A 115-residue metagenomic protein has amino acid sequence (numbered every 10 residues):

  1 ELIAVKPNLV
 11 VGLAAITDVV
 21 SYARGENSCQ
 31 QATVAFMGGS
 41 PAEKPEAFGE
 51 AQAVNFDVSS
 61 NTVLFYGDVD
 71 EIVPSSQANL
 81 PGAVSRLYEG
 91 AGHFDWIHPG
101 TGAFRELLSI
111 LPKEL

Functional and structural regions predicted by a protein language model:
E1-E43: Hydrolase active-site cap/lid region
A4, F56-V58: Extracellular/periplasmic catalytic domains that process cell-envelope and extracellular macromolecules
V11, V63-F65, R86: Hydrophobic/aromatic beta-strand patches that form the interior of the parallel beta-sheet core in alpha/beta enzyme
I16-T17, A53, A91: Hydrophobic pocket-lining residues within nucleotide cofactor-binding pockets
V19, A23, D57, S75 (+1 more regions): Hydrophobic positions within alpha-helical membrane elements
G39-F56: Active-site nucleophile elbow and catalytic-triad environment of alpha/beta-hydrolase enzymes
V58, L64-Y66, D70: Short beta-strand/loop motif that positions the catalytic acidic residue of the alpha/beta-hydrolase fold
E71-L115: C-terminal catalytic histidine-bearing segment of alpha/beta-hydrolase fold enzymes
